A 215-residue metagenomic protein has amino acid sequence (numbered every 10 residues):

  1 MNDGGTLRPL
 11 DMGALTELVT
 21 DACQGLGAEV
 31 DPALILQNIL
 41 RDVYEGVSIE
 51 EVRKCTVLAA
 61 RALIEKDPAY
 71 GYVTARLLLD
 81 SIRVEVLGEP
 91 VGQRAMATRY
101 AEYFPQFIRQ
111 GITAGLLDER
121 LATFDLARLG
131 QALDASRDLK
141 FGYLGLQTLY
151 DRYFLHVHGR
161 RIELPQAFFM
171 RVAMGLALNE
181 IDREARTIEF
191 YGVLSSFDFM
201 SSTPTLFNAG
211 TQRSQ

Functional and structural regions predicted by a protein language model:
M1-Q215: Extended catalytic cores of very large enzyme megasubunits
